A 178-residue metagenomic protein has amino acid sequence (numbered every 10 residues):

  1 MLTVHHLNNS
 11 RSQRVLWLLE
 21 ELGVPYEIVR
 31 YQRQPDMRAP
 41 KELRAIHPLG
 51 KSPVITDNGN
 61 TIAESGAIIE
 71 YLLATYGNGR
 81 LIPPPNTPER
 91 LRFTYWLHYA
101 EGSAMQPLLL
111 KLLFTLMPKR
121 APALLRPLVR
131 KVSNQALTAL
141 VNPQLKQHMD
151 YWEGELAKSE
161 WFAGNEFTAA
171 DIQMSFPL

Functional and structural regions predicted by a protein language model:
M1-Q135: GST-like domain detector, emphasizing the conserved glutathione-binding G-site in the N-terminal thioredoxin-like
A100-L178: GST-like fold's C-terminal all-alpha helical module
